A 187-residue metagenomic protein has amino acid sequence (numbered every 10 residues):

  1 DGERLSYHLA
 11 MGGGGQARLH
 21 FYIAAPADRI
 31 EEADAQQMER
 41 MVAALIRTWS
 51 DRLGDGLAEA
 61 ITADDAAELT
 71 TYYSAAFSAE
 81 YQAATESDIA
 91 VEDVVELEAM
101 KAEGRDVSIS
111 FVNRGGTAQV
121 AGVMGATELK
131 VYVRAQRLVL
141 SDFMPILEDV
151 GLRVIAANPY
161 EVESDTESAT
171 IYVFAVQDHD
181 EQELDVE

Functional and structural regions predicted by a protein language model:
D1-E187: Non-catalytic interaction/regulatory segments
